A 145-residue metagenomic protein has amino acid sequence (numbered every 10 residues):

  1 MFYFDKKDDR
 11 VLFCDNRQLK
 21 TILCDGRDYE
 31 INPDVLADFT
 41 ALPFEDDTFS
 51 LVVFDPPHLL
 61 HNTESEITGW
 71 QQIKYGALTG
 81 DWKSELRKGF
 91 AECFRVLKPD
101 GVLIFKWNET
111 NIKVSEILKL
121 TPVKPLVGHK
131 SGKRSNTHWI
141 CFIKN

Functional and structural regions predicted by a protein language model:
M1-N145: Class I S-adenosyl-L-methionine-dependent methyltransferase catalytic core
